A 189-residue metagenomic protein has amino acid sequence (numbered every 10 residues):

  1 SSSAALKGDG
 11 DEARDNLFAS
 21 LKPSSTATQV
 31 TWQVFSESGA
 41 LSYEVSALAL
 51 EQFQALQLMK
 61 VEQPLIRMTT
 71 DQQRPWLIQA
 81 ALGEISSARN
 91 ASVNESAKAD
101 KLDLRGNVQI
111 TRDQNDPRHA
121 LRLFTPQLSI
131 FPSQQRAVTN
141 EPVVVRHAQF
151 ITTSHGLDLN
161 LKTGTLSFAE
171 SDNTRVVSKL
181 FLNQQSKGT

Functional and structural regions predicted by a protein language model:
S1-T189: Mature-chain termini and adjacent capping regions
